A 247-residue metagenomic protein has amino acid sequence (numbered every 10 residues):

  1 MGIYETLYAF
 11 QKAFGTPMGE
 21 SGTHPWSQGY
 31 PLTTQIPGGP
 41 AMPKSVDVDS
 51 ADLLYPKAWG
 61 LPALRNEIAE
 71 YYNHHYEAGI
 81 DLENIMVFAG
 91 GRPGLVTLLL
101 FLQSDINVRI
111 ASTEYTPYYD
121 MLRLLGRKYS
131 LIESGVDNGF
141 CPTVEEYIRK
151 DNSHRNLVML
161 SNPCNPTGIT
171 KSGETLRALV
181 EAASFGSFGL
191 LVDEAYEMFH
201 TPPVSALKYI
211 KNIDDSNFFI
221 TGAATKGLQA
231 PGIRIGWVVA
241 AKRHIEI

Functional and structural regions predicted by a protein language model:
G2-A89: N-terminal small-domain helix-loop-helix segment of the aminotransferase-like
T23, L64-R65, L176, I233 (+1 more regions): A general structural signal for well-ordered alpha-helical segments in protein cores
G29, S161-P163, A223-A224: Structured loops at beta-to-helix junctions and adjacent beta-edge loops in soluble globular domains
L32-P37, P166-I169, M198-F199, L228-A230: Short catalytic/ligand-binding loop motif for oxyanion handling, primarily in non-cytosolic enzymes, centered on
A51-F185, E197-F219: Conserved core of the PLP fold type I
L190-L191: Residue-level marker for buried hydrophobic side chains located in beta-strands that build the well-ordered beta-sheet
E194: Walker B catalytic acidic pair
K211-I247: Active-site PLP attachment segment
